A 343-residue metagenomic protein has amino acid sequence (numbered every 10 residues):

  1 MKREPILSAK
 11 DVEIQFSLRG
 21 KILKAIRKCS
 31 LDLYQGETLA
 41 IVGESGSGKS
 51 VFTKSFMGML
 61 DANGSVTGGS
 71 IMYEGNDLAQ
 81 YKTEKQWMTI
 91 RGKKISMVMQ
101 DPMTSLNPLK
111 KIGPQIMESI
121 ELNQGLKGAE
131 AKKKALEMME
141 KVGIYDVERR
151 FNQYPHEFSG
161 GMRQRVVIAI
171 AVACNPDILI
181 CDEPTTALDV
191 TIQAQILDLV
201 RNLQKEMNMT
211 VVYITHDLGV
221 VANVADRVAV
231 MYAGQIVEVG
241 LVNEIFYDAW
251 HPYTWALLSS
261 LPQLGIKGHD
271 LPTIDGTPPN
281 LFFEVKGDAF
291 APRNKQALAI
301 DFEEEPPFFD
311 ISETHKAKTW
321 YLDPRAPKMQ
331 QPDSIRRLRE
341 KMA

Functional and structural regions predicted by a protein language model:
P5, L241-A343: Short catalytic/signature loops enriched in Gly
V66-D77: Conserved ABC transporter NBD signature motif
D77, A129-R149, L258: Conserved ABC ATPase "signature" region
L78-S96, L122, E244-A249, L281-E284: ABC ATPase NBD coupling module
A173-D177: A short, proline-enriched helix->beta-strand linker immediately N-terminal to the Walker B motif in ABC-type P-loop
I180-P184, L188, I192-H269: P-loop NTP-binding/switch modules centered on Walker-like glycine-rich loops
